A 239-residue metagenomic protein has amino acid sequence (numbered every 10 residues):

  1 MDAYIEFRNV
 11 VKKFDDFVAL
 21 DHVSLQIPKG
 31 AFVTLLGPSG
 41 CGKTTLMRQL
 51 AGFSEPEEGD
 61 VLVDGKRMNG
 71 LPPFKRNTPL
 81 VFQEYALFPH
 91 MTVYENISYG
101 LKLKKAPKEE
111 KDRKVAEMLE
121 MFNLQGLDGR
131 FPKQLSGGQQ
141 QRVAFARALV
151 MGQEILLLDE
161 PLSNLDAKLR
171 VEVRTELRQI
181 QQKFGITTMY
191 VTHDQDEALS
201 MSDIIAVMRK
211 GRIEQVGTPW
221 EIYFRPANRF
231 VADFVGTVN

Functional and structural regions predicted by a protein language model:
L36-P38: The feature captures the beta-strand-to-loop junction immediately N-terminal to the Walker
T44-M47, V143: ABC ATPase nucleotide-binding domain helices that frame the ATP-binding cleft
A51: Helix-to-loop junction immediately C-terminal to a conserved catalytic motif
S54-E55, L62, K102: A position-specific signal in ABC ATPase nucleotide-binding domains
G59-R67: Conserved ABC transporter NBD signature motif
R76-P79, Q83-F230: ABC ATPase nucleotide-binding domains
